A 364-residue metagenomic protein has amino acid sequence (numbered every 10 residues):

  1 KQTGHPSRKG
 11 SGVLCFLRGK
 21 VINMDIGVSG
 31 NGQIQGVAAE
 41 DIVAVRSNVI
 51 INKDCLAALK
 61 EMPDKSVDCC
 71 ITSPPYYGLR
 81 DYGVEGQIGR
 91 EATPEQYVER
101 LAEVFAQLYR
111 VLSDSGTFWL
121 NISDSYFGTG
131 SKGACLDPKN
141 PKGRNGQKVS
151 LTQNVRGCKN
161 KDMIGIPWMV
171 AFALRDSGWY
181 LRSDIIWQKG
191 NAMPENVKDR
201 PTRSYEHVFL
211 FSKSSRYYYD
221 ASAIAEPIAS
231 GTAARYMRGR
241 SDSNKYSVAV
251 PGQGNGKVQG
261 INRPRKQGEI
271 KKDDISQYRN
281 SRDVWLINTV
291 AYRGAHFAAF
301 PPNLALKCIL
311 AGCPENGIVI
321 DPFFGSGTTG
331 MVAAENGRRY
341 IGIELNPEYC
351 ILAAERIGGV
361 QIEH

Functional and structural regions predicted by a protein language model:
Q2-L14: Positively charged N-terminal leader segments that act as targeting/secretion signals
G10, F16-I362: Core catalytic lobe of class I
